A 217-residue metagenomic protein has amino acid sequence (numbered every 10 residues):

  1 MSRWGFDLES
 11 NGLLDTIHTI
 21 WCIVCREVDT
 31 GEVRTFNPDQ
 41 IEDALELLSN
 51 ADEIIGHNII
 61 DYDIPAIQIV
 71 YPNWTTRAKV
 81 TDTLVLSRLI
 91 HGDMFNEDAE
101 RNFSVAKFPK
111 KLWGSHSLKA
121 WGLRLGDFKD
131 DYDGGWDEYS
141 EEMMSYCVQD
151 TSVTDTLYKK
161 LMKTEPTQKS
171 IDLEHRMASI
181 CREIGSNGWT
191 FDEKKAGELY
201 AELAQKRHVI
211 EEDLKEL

Functional and structural regions predicted by a protein language model:
S2-F6, L14-D15, I20-T164: Conserved DEDDh/DEDDy metal-dependent 3′-5′ exonuclease domain
N11: Conserved Rossmann-like nucleotide-cofactor binding loop
L112, W136-L217: Mixed-charge, glycine-rich, non-catalytic linkers/tails in nucleic-acid processing enzymes
